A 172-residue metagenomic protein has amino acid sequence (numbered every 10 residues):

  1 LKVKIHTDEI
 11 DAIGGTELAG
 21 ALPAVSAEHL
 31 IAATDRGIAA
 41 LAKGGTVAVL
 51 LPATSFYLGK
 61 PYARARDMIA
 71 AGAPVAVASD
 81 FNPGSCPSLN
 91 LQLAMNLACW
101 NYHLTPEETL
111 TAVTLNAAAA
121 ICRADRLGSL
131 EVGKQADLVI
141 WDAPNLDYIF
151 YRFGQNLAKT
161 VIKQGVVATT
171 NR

Functional and structural regions predicted by a protein language model:
K2, A12-R126, F153, V167: Active-site-adjacent C-terminal substructures of enzyme catalytic domains
V113-L115, Q135-R172: C-terminal cap of metal-dependent C-N hydrolases
